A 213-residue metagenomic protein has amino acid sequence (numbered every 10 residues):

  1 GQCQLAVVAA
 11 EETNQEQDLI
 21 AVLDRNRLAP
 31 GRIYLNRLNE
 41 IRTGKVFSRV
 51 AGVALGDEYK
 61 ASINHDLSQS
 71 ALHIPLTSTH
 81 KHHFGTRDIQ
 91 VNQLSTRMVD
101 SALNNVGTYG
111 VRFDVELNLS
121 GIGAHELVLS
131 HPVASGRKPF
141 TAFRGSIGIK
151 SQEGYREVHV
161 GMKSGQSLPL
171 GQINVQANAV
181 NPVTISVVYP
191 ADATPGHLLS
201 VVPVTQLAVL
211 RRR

Functional and structural regions predicted by a protein language model:
G1-L19, D24, A61-R213: Long compositionally biased, domain-poor regions of proteins
A10-G56: Long, charge-rich, low-complexity intrinsically disordered regions
